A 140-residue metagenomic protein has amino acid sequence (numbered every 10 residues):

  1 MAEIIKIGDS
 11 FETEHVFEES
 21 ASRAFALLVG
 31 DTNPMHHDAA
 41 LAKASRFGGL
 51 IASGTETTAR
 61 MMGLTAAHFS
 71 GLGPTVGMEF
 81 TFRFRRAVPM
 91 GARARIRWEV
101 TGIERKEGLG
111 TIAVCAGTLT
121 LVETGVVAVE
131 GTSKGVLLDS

Functional and structural regions predicted by a protein language model:
M1-L50: Catalytic strand-loop segment that frames the active site of acyl-thioester-processing enzymes
M1-S10, V88-S140: HotDog/MaoC-like acyl-thioester-processing domains
D9-T13, A21, D31, V76-F80 (+2 more regions): A generic structural signal for short beta-strands and their flanking turns/coil linkers
E12-V16, R83, K134-V136: Generic structural detector for well-ordered beta-strands
V16-E19, T55, A59: Alpha-helix N-cap/helix-start motif at coil-to-helix transitions, marked by capping-box chemistry
M35-H36, G48, T75-V76, T81-R83 (+3 more regions): Short, intrinsically disordered/low-complexity patches at protein termini and at juxtamembrane boundaries
S45-A52, T58-T101: Hydrophobic beta-strand-centered segment that forms part of the acyl-chain substrate-binding groove
